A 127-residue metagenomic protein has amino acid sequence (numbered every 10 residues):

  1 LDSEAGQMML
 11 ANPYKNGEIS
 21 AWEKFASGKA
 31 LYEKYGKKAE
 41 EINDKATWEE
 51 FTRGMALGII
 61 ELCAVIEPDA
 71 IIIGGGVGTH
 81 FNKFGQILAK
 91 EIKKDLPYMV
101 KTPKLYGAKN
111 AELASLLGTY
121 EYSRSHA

Functional and structural regions predicted by a protein language model:
L1-E50, E61-C63: Glycine/GP-enriched mid-protein hinge/lid loop-to-helix segment characteristic of carbohydrate kinases
E50-I66, Y122: Phosphate/ATP-binding catalytic cores across multiple sugar-kinase/actin-like superfamilies, primarily ASKHA
I59-I60, A70, K109: Helical "lid/coupling" subdomains associated with nucleotide-phosphate turnover
D69-V77, Y106: Short glycine-rich phosphate-binding loop at a beta-alpha junction
N82-K83, A89-A127: Glycine-rich phosphate-binding/hydrolytic loop that grips phosphoryl groups
